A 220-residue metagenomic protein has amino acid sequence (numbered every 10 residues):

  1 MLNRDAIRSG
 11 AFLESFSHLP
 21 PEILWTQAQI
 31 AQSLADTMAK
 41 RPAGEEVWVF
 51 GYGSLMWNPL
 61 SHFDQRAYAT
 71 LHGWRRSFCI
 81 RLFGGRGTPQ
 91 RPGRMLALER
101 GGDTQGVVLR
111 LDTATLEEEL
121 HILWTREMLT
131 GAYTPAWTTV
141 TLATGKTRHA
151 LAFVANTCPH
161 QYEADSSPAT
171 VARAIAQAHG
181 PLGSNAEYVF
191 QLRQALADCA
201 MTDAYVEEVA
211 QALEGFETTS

Functional and structural regions predicted by a protein language model:
M1-S220: A glycine-rich, hydrophobic/aromatic-adjacent loop/helix-cap motif
